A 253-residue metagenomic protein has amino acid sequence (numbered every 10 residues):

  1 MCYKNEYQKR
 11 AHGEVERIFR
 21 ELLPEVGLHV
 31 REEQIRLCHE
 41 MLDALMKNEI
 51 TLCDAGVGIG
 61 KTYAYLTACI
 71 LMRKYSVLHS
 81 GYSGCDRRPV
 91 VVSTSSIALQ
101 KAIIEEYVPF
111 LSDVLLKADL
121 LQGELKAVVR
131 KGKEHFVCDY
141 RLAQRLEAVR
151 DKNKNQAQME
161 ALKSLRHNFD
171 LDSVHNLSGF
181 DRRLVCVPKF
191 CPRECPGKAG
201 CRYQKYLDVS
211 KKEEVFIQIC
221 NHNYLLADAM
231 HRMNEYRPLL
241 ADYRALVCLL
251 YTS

Functional and structural regions predicted by a protein language model:
C2-E25, H29-E32, S76-Q218, H222-L226: A substrate-engagement module of RecA-like helicase motors
H29-L45: N-terminal pre-P-loop "Q-motif" helix
M41, L45, E49-L52, R73-V77 (+1 more regions): Structural motif corresponding to the C-terminal cap of alpha-helices
K47-Y65: Walker A/P-loop
Y63-S83: Walker A/P-loop NTP-binding motif
V209, Y224-A241: Conserved helix/coil segment N-terminal to the catalytic DExD/H
L246-V247: Walker B beta-strand of ABC/ABC-like P-loop ATPase nucleotide-binding domains, specifically the conserved hydrophobic
Y251-T252: Conserved small/polar residues in nucleotide/adenosyl-binding loops
